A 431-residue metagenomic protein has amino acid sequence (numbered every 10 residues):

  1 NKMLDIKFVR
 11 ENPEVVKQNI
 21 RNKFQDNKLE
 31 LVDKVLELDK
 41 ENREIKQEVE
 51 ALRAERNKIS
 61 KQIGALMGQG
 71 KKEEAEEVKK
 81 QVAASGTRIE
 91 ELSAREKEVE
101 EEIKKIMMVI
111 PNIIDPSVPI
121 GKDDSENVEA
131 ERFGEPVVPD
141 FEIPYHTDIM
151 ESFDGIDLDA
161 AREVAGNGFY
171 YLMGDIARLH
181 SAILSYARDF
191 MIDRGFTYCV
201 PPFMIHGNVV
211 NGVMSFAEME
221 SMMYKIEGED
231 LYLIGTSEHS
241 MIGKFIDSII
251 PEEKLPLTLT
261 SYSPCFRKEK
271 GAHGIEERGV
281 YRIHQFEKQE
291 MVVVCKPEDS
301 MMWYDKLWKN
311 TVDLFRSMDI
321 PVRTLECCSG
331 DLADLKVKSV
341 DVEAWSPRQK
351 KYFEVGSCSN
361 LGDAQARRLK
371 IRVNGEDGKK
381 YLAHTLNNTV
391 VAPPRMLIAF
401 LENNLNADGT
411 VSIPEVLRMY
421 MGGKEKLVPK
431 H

Functional and structural regions predicted by a protein language model:
N1-M3, K430-H431: Short, Lys/Arg-enriched, disordered terminal segments
K2-P136, E151, G155: N-terminal alpha-helical targeting/anchoring segments
L29, R132-H431: TRNA-recognition modules of translation machinery and tRNA-sensing kinases, especially anticodon-binding
